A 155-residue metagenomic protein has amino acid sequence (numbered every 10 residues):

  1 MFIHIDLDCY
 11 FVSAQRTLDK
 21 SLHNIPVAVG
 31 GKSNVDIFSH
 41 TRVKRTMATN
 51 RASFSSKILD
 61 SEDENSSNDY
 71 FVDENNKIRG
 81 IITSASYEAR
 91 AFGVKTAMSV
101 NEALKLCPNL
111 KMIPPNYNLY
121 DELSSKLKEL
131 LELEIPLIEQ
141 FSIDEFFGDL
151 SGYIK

Functional and structural regions predicted by a protein language model:
M1-I154: Residues that scaffold, gate, or flank divalent-cation-dependent active/transport sites
